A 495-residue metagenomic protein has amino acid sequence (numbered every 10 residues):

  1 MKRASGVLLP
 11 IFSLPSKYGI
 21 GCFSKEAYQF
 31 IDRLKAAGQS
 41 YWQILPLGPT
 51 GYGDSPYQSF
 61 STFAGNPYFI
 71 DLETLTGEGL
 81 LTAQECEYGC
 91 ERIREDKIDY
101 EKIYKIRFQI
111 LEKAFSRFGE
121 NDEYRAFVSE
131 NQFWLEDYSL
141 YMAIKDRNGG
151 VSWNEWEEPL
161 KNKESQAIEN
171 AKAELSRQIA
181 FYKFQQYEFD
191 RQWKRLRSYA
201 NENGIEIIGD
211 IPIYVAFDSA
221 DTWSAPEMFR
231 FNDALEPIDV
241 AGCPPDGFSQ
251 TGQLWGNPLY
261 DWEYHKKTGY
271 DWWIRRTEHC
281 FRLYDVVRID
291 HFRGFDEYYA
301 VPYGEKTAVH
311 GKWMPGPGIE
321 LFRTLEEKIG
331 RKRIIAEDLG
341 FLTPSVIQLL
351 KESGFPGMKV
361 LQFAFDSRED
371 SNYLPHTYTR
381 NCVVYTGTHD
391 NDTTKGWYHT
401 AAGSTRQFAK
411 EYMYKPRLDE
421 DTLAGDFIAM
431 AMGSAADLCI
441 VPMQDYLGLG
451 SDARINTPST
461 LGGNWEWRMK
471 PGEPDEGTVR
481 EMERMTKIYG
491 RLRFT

Functional and structural regions predicted by a protein language model:
M1-G38: Mature N-terminal, pre-catalytic/accessory segment of carbohydrate-active enzymes
P10, S16, D54-Q186, D190 (+4 more regions): Alpha-amylase-like alpha-glycosidases and glucanotransferases acting on alpha-linked glucans and related
K25-T50, L283-Y284, A431: Catalytic domains of carbohydrate-active enzymes, especially glycoside hydrolases
K35, W193-N203, E326, L350-K351: Surface-exposed amphipathic alpha-helices with a cationic face
Q39-P46, E206-P212, L283-G294: Short acidic catalytic loops
Y182, Q186-V215: Conserved, well-ordered alpha-helix/loop/beta-strand core segments that scaffold catalytic motifs
G477-L492: C-terminal accessory segments of extracellular proteins
